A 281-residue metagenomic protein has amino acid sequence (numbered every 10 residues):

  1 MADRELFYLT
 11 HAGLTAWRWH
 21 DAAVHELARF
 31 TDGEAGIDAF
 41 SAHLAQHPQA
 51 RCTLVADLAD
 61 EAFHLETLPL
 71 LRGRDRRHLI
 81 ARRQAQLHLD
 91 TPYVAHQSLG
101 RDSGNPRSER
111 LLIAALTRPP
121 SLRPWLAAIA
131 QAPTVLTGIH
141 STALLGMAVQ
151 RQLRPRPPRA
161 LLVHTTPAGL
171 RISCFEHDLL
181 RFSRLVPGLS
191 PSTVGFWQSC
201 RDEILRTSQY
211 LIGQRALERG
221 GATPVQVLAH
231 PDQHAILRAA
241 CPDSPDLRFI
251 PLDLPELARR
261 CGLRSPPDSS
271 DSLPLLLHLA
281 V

Functional and structural regions predicted by a protein language model:
M1-V281: Hydrophobic/aromatic-enriched cytosolic interaction surfaces used to assemble or bind macromolecules
